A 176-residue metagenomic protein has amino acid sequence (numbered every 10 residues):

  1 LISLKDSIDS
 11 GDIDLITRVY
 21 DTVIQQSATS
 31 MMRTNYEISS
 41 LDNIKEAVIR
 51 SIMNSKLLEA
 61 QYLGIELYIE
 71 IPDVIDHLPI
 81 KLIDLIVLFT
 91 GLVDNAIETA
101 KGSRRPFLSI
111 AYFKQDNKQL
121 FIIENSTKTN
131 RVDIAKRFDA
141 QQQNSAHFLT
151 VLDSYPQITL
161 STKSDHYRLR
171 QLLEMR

Functional and structural regions predicted by a protein language model:
L1-A28: A conserved cytosolic signaling coiled-coil/coupling helix that links sensory/transmembrane modules
L4-D9, L82-P106: Conserved ATP-binding N-box helix of the HATPase_c
R18-Q25, L41-L63: Short beta-to-alpha transition helix within the HATPase_c
L41-K45, L67-L88: Conserved short strand/loop->alpha-helix "switch" segment adjacent to the catalytic nucleotide/phosphoryl-transfer site
I69-D73, K114, T127: Heptad-repeat coiled-coil segments of the DHp/HisKA dimerization-phosphoacceptor module
S103, F107-N117: Short beta-strand/loop element within the Bergerat-fold HATPase_c
Q119-T150: Glycine-rich/acidic phosphate-handling loop/turn and adjacent ATP-lid/helix of nucleotide-binding kinase/ATPase domains
D133, N144-R168: Glycine-rich phosphate-binding loop
